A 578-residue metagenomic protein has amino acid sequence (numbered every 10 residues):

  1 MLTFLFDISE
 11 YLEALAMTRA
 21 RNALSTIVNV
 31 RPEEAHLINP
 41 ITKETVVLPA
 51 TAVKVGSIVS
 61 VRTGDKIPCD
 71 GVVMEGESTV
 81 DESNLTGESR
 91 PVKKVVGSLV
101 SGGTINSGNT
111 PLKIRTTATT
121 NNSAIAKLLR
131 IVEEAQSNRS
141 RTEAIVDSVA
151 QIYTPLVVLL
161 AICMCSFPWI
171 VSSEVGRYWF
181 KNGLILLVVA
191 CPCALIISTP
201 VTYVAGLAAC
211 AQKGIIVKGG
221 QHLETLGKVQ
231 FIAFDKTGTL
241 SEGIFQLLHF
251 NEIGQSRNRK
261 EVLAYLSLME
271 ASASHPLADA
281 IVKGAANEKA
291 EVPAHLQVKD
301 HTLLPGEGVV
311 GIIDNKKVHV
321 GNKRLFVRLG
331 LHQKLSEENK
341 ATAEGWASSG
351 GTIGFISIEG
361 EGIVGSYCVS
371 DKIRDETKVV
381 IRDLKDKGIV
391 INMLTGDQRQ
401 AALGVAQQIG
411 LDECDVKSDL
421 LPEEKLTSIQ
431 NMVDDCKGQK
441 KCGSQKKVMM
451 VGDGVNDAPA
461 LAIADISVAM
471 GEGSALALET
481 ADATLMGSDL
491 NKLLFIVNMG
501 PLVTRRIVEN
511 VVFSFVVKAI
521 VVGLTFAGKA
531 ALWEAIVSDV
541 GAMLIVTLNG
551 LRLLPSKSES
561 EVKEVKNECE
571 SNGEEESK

Functional and structural regions predicted by a protein language model:
M1-E34, K54, I58-V59, K66 (+5 more regions): Actuator/coupling domain of P-type ATPases
M1-T63, K94, A144, G214-V217 (+6 more regions): Juxtamembrane coupling segments of multi-pass membrane pumps/enzymes
A16, A35, G56-V59, G71 (+24 more regions): Residue-level signature of catalytic and energy-coupling elements of molecular machines, predominantly ATP/GTP-dependent
R21, R139, N251-G306, V327-A347: ATP-binding catalytic core of ATPases
T26-N122, Q221-L266, I312: Conserved cytosolic catalytic loops of P-type ATPases
L129-A161, W179, G183, V229 (+4 more regions): Soluble-to-membrane junctions at the N-terminal ends of transmembrane alpha-helices in multi-pass ion-transporting
N138, N315, I358-E509, N567-K578: Conserved ATP-binding TGD loop and adjacent catalytic N/P-domain core of P-type ATPases
I152-Y153, W179-S198, I536-T547: Small-residue-enriched core segments of transmembrane alpha-helices in multipass membrane transport and channel
